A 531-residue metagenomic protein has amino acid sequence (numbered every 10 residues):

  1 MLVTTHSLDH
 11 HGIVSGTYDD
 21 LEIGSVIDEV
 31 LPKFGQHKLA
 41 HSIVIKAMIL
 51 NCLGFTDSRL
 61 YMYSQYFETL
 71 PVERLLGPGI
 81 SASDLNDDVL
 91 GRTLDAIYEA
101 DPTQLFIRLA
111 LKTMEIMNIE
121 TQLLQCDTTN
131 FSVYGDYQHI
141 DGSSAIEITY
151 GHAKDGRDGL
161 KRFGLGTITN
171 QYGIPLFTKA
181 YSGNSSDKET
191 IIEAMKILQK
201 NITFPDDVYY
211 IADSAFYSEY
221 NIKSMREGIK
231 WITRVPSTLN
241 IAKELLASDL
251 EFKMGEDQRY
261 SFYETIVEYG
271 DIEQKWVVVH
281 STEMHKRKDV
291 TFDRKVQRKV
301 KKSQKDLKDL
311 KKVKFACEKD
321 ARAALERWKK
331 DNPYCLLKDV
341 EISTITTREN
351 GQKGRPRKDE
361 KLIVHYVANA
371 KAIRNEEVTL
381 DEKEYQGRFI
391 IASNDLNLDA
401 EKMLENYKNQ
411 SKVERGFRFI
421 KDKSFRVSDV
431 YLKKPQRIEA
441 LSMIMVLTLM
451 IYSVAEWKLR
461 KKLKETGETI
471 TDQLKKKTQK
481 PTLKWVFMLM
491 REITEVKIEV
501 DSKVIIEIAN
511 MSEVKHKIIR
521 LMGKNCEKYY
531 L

Functional and structural regions predicted by a protein language model:
M1-G16, G24-L531: Anion-binding and metal-coordination hotspots
